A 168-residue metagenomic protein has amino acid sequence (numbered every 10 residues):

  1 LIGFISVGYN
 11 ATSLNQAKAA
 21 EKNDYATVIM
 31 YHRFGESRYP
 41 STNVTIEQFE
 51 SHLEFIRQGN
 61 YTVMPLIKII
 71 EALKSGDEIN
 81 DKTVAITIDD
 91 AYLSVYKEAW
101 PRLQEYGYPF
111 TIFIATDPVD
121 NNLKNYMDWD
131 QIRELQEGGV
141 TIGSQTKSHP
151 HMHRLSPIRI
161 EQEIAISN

Functional and structural regions predicted by a protein language model:
F4-V84: N-terminal pre-catalytic segment of deacetylase/amide-hydrolase enzymes
D24-Y39, G59, D81-V84, Y92-N168: Metal-dependent polysaccharide deacetylase catalytic core of the NodB/CE4 family, i.e., the active-site-bearing domain
